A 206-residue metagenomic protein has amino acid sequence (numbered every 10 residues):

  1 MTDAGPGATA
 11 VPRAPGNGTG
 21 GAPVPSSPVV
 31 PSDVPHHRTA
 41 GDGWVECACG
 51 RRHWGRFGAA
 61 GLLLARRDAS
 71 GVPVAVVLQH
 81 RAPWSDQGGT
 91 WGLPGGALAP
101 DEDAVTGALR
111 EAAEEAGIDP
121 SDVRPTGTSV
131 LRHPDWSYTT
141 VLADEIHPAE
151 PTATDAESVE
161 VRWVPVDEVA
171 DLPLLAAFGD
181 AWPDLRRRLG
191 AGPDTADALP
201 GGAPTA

Functional and structural regions predicted by a protein language model:
M1-T90, G96-P148, D194-A206: N-terminal leader/linker segments that precede catalytic domains of diphosphate-processing enzymes
G92, A156, A177-F178: Short, glycine/charged-enriched secondary-structure capping and boundary segments
L98-P100, D171-R186: Short, surface-exposed secondary-structure junctions/capping segments
T106, R110, D167, D171 (+1 more regions): Replace "anionic and nucleotidyl ligands
E111, E115, A176, L185-G192: Alpha-helix boundary/capping residues
S129-A156, R162-E168, A181, L185 (+1 more regions): Active-site-adjacent beta-strand/loop module that shapes the phosphate/pyrophosphate-binding cleft
